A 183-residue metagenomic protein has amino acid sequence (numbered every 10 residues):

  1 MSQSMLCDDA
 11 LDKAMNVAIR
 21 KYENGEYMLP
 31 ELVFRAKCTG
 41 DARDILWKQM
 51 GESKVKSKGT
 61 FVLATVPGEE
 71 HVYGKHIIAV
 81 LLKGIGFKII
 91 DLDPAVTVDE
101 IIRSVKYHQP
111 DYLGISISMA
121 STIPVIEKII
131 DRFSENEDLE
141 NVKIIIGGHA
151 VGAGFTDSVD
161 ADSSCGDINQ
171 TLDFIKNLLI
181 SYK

Functional and structural regions predicted by a protein language model:
M1-K54: Long amphipathic alpha-helical segments
M1-M5, P67, I144-I145: Hydrophobic packing and interface segments
D12, P67-E69, A95, A150: Short glycine-enriched loops at secondary-structure junctions
E52-K56, K106-Q109: Glycine-rich phosphate/diphosphate-binding loops that line cofactor/substrate pockets in enzymes
K56-L92: Glycine-rich active-site/cofactor-binding loop and its immediate structural neighborhood
I78-I85, I90-A161, F174: Cofactor-cradling patches in redox/metallo enzymes
D162-D167: Short acidic-hydrophobic, aromatic-tinged amphipathic segments that line or gate anion-handling sites
F174-K183: A charged, well-structured terminal subsegment
